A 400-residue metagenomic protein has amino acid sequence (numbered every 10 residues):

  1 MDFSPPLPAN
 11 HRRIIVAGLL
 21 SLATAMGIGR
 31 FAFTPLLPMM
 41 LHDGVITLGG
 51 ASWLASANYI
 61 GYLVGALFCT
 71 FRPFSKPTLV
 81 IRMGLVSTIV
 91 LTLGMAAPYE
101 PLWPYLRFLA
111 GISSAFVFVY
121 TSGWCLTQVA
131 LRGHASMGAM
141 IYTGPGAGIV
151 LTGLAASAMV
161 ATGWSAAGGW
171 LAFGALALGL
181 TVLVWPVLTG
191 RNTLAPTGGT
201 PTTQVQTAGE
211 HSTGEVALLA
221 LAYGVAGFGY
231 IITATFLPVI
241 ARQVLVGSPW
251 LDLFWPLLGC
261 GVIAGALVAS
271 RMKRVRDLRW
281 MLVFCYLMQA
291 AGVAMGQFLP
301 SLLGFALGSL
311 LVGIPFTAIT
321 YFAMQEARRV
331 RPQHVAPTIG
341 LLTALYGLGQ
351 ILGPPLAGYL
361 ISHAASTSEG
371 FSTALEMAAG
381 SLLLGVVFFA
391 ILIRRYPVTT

Functional and structural regions predicted by a protein language model:
T34, E215-P256: Extracytoplasmic gate region of multi-pass secondary transporters
T47, A158-A175, Y359-L382: A membrane-interface helix-boundary motif in multi-pass transporters
V64-Y99: Conserved MFS/SLC helix-loop-helix module at the cytosolic interface between two early adjacent transmembrane helices
G65-P77, G265-L278, I361: Helix-to-loop junctions at the C-terminal end of transmembrane segments in multipass secondary transporters
E100, M137-N192: Helix-loop-helix hairpin linking two adjacent transmembrane segments in secondary transporters
F108-G144: Cytoplasmic helix-loop-helix junction between adjacent transmembrane helices in 12-TM secondary transporters
D277-A323: C-terminal transmembrane helical hairpin of 12-TM major facilitator-type secondary transporters
Q333-S366: A late C-terminal transmembrane helix in Major Facilitator Superfamily
